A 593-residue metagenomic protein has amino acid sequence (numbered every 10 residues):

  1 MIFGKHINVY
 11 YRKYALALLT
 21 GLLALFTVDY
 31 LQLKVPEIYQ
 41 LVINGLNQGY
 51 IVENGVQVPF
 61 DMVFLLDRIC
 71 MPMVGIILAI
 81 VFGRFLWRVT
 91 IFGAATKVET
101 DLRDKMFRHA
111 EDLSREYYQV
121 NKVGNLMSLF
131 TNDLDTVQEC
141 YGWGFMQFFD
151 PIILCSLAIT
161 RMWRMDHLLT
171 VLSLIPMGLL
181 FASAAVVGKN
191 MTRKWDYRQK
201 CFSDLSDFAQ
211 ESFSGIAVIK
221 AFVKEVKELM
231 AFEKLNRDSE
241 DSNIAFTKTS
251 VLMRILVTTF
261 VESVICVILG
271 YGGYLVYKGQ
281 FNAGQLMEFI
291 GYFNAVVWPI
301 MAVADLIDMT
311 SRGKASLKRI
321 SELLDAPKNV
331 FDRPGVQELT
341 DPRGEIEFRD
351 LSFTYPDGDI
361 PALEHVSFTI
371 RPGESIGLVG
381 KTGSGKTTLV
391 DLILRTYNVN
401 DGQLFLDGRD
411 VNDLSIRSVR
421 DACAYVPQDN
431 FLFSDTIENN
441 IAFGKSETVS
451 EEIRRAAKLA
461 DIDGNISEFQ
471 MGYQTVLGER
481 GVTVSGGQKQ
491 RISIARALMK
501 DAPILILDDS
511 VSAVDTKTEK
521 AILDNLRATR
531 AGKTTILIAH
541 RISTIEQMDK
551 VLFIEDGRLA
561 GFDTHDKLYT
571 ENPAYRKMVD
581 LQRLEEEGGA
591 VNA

Functional and structural regions predicted by a protein language model:
M1-V35, N47-P72, L86-I91, A95 (+11 more regions): Membrane-integrated ABC transporters
R12-K13, R115-E116, N132-Y141, F145 (+8 more regions): An intracellular "coupling" helix at the cytosolic face of ABC transporter transmembrane type-1 domains
K13, A17-Y30, I80, W143-Y197 (+1 more regions): Transmembrane helices of ABC transporter permease
L23-A24, L31-Q40, N44-N47, P72-V123 (+12 more regions): Juxtamembrane helix-loop junctions of ABC transporter transmembrane domains
G93, N125, L129, C140 (+5 more regions): N-terminal turn
A110, F232, I320, F348-D350: Conserved catalytic Walker-motif region of ABC-type ATPase nucleotide-binding domains
R161-P176, T249-K318, L324: Helix-loop-helix
D332, L339-A593: ABC-type nucleotide-binding domain
